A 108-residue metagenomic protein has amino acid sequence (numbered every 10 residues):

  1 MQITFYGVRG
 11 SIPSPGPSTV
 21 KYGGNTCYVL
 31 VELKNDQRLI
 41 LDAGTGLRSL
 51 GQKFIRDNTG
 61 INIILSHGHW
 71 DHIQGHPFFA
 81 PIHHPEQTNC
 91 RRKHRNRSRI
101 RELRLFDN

Functional and structural regions predicted by a protein language model:
M1-N108: Binuclear metal-dependent hydrolase catalytic cores
